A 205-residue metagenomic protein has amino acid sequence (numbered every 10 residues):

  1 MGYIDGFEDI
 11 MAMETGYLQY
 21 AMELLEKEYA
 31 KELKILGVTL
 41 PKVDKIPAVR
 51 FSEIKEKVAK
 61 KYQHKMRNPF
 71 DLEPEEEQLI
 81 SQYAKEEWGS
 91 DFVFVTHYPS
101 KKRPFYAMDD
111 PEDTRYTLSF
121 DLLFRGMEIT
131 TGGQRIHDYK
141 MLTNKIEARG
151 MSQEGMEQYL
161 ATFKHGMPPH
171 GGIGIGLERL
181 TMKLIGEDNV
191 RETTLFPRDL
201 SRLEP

Functional and structural regions predicted by a protein language model:
M1-D9, G126-E128: A generic structural motif
E8-A12, F105-M108, G133-R135, E204-P205: Short conserved micro-motifs at the rims of enzyme active sites and ligand-binding pockets
D9-A12, G16, I175: Short, charged alpha-helical segments
M13-R125, R149-A161, H165-G166: Metal-assisted phosphate- and nucleotidyl-transfer catalytic regions
V95-T96, L123, T130, T194-F196: Residues in well-ordered beta-strands of folded domains
R125-E128, P169-G171: A generic hydrophobic-helix recognition signal that picks specific residues within alpha-helical hydrophobic
G133-Q134, Y139-P205: Active-site pocket scaffolds in enzymes
